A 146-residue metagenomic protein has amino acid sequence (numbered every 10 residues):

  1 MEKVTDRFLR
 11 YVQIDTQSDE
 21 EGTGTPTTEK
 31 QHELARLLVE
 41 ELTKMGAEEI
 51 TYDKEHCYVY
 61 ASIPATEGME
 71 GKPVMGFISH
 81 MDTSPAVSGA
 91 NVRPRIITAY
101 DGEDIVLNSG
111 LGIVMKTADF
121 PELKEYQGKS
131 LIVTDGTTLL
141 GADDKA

Functional and structural regions predicted by a protein language model:
M1, E48, P64, Q127-K129: Short, well-ordered helical secondary-structure segments
E2-E29, V133: N-terminal capping segment at the start of a domain
D6-L9, E40, A146: Active-site-proximal helix/loop capping residues that flank conserved catalytic or ligand/cofactor
Y11-Q17, E33-A35, K124-S130: Short amphipathic alpha-helical segments, especially helix-boundary/capping motifs
V12, T16-D19, L42, G46 (+1 more regions): Structural signal for hydrophobic packing residues in well-ordered secondary-structure cores of soluble enzyme domains
T23-K72, G76-I78, D82, V92-I97: A non-catalytic alpha/beta surface segment that caps or lines the substrate-entry region of metallo-dependent hydrolase
M69-A146: Active-site metal-coordination/substrate-binding segment of hydrolases, especially metallo-dependent peptidases
